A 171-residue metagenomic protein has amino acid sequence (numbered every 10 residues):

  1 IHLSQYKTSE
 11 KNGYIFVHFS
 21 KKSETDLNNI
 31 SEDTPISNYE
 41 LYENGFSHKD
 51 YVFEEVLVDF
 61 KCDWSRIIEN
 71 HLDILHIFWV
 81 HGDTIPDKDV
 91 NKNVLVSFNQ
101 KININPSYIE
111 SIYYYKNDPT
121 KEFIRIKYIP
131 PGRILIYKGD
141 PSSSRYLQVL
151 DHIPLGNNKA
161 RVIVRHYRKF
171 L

Functional and structural regions predicted by a protein language model:
I1-F16: Active-site-proximal cofactor/substrate-binding loop regions of enzyme domains
S23-L171: C-terminal catalytic domain of Rieske-type non-heme iron oxygenases
